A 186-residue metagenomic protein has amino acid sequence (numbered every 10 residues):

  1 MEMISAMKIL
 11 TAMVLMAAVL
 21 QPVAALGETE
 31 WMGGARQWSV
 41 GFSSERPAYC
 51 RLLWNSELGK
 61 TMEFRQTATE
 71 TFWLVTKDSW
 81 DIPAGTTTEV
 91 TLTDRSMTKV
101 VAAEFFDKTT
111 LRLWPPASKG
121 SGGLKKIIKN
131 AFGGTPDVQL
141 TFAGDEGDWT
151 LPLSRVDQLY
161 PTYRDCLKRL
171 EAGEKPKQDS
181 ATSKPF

Functional and structural regions predicted by a protein language model:
M1-M13: Bacterial N-terminal signal peptides that target proteins for export
L20-P22: N-terminal signal peptide c-region/cleavage motif recognized by signal peptidases
A25-F186: A generic "folded-domain core" signal
